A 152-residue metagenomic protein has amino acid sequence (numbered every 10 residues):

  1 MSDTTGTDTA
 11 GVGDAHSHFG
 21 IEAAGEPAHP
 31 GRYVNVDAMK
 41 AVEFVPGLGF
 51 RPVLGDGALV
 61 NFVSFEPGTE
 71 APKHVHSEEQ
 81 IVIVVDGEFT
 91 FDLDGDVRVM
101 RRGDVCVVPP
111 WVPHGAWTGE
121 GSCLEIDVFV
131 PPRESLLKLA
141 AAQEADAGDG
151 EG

Functional and structural regions predicted by a protein language model:
M1-G57, K138-G152: A short, N-terminal "cap"/entry segment at the start of jelly-roll beta-barrel domains of the cupin/DSBH fold
V45-P46, N61-V75: Conserved short histidine dyad/triad with adjacent acidic residue
L59, I81, E88-T90, V97 (+2 more regions): Structural motif
S64-E66, V75-F91: Short, conserved beta-strand element in jelly-roll/cupin
A71-K73, F91-D92, V108, H114-E120: Short beta-strand His + acidic residue motifs that chelate non-heme Fe in jelly-roll/DSBH and cupin folds
G95-P110: Short acidic-glycine-tyrosine-enriched beta hairpin
V107, E120-L137: A short hydrophobic beta-strand segment most commonly corresponding to one strand of the jelly-roll/cupin
